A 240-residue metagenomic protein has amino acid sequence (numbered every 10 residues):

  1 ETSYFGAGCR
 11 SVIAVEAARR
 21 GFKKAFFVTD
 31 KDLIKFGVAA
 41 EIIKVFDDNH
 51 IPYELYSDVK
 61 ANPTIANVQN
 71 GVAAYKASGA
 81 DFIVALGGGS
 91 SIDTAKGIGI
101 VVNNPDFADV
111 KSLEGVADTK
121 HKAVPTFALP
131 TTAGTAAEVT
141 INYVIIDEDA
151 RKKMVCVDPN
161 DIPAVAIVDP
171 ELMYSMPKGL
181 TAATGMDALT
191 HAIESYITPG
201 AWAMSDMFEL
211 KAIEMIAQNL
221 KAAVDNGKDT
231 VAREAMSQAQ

Functional and structural regions predicted by a protein language model:
E1-Y56: An N-terminal, well-structured beta->alpha segment
F5, Y56-V59, C156, V168: Hydrophobic residues at beta-strand termini and immediately following loops that shape nucleotide-binding pockets
A25-D30, E54-S57, I83-L86, F127 (+1 more regions): Short glycine-rich or small-residue beta-strand-to-loop segments that form or flank ligand, phosphate, metal/Fe-S
I34-F107, A222-R233: N-terminal small/polar loop signature for handling phosphorylated ligands or for N-terminal nucleophile
A66-V168: Glycine/threonine-rich beta-strand-loop-alpha-helix active-site module that forms ligand/phosphate-binding
N142-Q240: Carboxylate- and glycine-rich phosphate/diphosphate-binding segment that chelates Mg2+/Mn2+
